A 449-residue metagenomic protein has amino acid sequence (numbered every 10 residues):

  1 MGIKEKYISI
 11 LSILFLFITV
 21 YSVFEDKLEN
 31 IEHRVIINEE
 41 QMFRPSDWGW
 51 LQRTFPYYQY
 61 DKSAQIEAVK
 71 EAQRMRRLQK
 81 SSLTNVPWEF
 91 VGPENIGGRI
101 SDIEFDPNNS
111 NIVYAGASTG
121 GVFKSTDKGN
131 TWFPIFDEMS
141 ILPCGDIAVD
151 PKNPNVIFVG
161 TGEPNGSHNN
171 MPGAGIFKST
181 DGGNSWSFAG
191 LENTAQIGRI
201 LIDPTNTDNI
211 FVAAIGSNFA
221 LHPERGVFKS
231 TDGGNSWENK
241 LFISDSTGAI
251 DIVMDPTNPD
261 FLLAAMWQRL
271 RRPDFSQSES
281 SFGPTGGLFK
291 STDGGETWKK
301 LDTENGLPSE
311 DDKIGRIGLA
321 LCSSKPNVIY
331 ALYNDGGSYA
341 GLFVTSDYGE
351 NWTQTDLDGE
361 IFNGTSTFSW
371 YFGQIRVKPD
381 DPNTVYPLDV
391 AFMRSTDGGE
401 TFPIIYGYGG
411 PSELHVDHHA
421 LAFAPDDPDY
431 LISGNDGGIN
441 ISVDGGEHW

Functional and structural regions predicted by a protein language model:
M1-E5: Short, Lys/Arg-rich N-terminal segment immediately upstream of the first membrane anchor
K6-Y7, T401: Intrinsic disorder/low-complexity segments enriched in polar/small residues
S9-S22: Hydrophobic membrane-insertion alpha-helices, especially the h-region of bacterial N-terminal signal peptides
Y21-W449: Beta-propeller blade termini and top-face loops
